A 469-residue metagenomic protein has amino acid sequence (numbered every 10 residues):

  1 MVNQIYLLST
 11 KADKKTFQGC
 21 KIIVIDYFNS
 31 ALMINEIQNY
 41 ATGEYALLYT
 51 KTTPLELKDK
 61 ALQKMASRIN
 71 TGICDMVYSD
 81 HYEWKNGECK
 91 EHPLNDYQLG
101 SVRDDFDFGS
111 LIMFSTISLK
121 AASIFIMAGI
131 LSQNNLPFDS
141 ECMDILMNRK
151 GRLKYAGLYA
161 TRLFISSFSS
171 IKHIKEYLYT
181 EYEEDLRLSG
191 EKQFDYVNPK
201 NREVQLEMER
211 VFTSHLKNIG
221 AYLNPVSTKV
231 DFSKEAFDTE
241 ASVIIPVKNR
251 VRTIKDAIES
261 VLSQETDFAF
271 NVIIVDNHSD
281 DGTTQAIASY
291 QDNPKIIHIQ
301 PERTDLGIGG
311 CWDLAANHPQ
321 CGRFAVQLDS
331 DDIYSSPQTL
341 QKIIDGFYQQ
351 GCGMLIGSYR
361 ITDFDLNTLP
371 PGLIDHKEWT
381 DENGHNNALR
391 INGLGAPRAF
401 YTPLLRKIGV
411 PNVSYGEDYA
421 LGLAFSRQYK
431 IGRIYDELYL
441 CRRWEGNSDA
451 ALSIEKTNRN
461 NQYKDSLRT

Functional and structural regions predicted by a protein language model:
M1-V2, K11-G19, E259-A269: Short, acidic, metal-binding catalytic loop of nucleotide-sugar glycosyltransferases
S9-K15, P54, D276-Q285: A conserved acidic beta->alpha catalytic loop
Y27-A41, E302-Q320: Glycine-rich, basic loop-to-helix element that forms the pyrophosphate-binding segment of sugar-nucleotide handling
E36, T42-K58, G322-I333: Short beta-strand-to-loop acidic/aromatic patch adjacent to the donor-nucleotide binding site
D59-E91, Q338-P371: Conserved donor NDP-sugar-binding/catalytic core segment of glycosyltransferases
N86-I112, I117, P371-I391: Short, flexible, basic/aromatic active-site loop/helix in glycosyltransferases
N134-D139, N148-T161, S414-L421: Acidic donor-binding loop at a coil-to-helix junction in glycosyltransferase catalytic cores that engages
I171-Y179, E184, S358, G432-L438 (+1 more regions): Catalytic beta-strand/loop signature of glycosyltransferases that borders the donor
